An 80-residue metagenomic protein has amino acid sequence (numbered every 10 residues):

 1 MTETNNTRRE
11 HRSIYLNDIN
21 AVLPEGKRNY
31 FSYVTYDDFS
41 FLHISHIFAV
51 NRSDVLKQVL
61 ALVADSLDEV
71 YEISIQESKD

Functional and structural regions predicted by a protein language model:
M1-N6, V34, I44: Intrinsically disordered/low-complexity terminal segments and short unstructured peptides
T2-V22, A61-D80: Short, mixed-charge low-complexity intrinsically disordered segments
S13, R28-V34, H46, E69: Intrinsically disordered, low-complexity segments enriched in small/polar residues
I19-L42: Short aromatic-glycine-(Arg/Gly/Cys) micro-motifs in beta-strand/loop hairpins
S40-R52: A short, exposed loop/beta-hairpin motif centered on an aromatic-Gly-Thr core
V50-D54, S66-D68: Short, low-complexity, polar/charged sequence segments that are solvent-exposed and flexible
